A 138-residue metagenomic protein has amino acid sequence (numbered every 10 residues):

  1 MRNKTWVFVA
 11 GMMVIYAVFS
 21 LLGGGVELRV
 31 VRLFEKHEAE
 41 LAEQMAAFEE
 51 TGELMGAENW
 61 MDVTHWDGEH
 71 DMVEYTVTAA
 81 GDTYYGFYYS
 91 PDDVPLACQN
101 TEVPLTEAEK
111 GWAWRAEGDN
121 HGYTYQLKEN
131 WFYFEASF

Functional and structural regions predicted by a protein language model:
M1-I15: N-terminal Sec-pathway targeting helices
F8, F19, F34, F48 (+3 more regions): Phenylalanine-focused residue identity feature
Y16-G81: N-terminal export/targeting and maturation segments
G52-F138: Extracytosolic and intramembrane catalytic regions of membrane-associated proteins in envelope/secretory systems
